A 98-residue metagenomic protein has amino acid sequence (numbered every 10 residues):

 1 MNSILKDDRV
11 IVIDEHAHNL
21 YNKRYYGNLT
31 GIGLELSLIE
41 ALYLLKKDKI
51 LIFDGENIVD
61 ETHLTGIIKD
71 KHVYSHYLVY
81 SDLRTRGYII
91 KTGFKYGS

Functional and structural regions predicted by a protein language model:
M1-S81, T85-I89, S98: Conserved phosphate-interacting/catalytic interface
F94-Y96: Phosphate-end processing signature that detects enzymes handling 5′-triphosphorylated RNA and polyphosphate
